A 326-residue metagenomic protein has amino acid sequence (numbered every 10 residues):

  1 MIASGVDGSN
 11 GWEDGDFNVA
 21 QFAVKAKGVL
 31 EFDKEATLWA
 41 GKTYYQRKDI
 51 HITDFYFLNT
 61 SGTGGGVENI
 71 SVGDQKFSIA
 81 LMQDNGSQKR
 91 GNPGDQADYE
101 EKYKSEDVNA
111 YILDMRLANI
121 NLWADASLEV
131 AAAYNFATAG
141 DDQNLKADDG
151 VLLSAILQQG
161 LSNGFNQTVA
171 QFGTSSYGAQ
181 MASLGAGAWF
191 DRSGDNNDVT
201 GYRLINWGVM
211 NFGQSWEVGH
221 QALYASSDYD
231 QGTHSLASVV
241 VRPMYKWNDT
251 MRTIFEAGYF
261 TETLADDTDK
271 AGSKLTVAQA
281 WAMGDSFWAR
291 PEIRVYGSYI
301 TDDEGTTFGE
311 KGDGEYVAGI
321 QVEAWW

Functional and structural regions predicted by a protein language model:
M1, K34-L38, G73-F77, A124-L128 (+5 more regions): Outer-envelope beta-barrel architecture signal
M1-R90, A110-S127, G272, G297-D302: Outer membrane beta-barrel
A3-D7, K42-Q46, L81-S87, A132-T138 (+8 more regions): Transmembrane beta-strands of outer-membrane beta-barrel pores
G8-G15, H51-F57, E100-E106, T138-K146 (+4 more regions): Outer-membrane beta-barrel domain signature
K25-K27, G66-I70, S78, R116-I120 (+5 more regions): Transmembrane beta-barrel domains of outer membrane proteins
A110-T263, G272-L275: Detector for outer-membrane/organellar transmembrane beta-barrel domains, recognizing the amphipathic beta-strand
D266-F308: C-terminal structured domain segments
V277, D313-W326: Outer-membrane beta-barrel "beta-signal"
